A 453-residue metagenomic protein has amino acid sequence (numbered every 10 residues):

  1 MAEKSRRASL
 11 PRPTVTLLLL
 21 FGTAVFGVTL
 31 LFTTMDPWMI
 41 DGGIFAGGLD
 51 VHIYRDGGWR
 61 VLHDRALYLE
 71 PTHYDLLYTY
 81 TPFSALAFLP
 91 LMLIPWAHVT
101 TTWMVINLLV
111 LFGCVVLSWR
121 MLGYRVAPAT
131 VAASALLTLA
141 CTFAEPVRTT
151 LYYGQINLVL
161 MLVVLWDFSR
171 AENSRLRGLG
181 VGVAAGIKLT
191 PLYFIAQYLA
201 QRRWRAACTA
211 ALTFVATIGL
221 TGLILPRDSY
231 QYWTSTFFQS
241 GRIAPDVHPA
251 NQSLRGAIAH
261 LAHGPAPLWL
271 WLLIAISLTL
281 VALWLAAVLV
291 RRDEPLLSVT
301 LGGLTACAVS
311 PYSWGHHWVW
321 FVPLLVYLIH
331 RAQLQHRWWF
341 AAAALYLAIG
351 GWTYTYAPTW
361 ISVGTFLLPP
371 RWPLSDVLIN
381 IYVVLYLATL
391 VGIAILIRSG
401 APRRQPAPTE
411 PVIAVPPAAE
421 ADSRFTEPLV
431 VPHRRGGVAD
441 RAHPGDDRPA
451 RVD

Functional and structural regions predicted by a protein language model:
A2-V126, A357-V383, R404-P411: TM-lumen/periplasm interface segments of multi-pass membrane proteins, especially the first transmembrane helix
T33-P37, I329-R434, P449-D453: Aromatic-enriched
M121-L122, P128-V147: Transmembrane and membrane-interface helices of multi-pass, inner-membrane envelope-modifying transferases
T149-N157: Short acidic/glycine- and proline-prone juxtamembrane loop motifs at membrane-interface regions of multi-pass membrane
V164, R175-Y198, G302-V309: Membrane-interface alpha helices of multi-pass inner-membrane proteins
V164-L176, A332-Q333, R337: Membrane-interface transmembrane helices that cradle and orient dolichyl/undecaprenyl
L192-V215, R331-L334: Perimembrane helix-loop-helix junctions
A250-S310, Y346: Aromatic/glycine/proline-enriched transmembrane-helix motif characteristic of membrane-embedded glycan-assembly enzymes
